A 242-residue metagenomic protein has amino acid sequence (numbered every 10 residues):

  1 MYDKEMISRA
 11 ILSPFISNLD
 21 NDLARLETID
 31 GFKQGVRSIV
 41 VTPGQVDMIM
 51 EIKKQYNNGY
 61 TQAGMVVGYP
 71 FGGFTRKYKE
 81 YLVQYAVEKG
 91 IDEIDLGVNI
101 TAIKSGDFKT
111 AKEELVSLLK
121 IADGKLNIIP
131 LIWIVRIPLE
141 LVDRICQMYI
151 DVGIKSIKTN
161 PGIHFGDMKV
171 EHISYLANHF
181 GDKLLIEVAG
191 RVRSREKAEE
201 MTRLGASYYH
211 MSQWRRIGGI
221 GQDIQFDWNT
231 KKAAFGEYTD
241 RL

Functional and structural regions predicted by a protein language model:
M1-D22, N178-L185, R193-L242: Alpha/beta catalytic cores of nucleotide-metabolism and tRNA/nucleoside-modifying enzymes
M1-E88, R144, M148-I150: Conserved N-terminal beta1-alpha1 strand-loop-helix module at the mouth
K4-S17, R37-V41, T61-Y69, D92-L96 (+4 more regions): Hydrophobic faces of well-ordered beta-strands that scaffold small-molecule active sites in alpha/beta enzyme cores
K33-G35, L118-I128, V152, F180: A structural motif corresponding to the C-terminal end of an alpha-helix and its immediate exit/capping segment
V41-Q62, G73-E80, T101-I121, I137-V142 (+3 more regions): Active-site-adjacent beta->alpha loops and helix N-cap segments on the catalytic face of soluble alpha/beta enzymes
I49, A86, P130-L131, I157 (+1 more regions): Buried hydrophobic positions in well-ordered alpha/beta secondary-structure cores of metabolic enzymes
M65-V67, K89-I103, V152-G166, R191-R193 (+1 more regions): Glycine-rich phosphate-binding active-site loops on the catalytic face of alpha/beta enzymes
F71-E88, I137-M148, N178, D182 (+2 more regions): Catalytic cores of alpha/beta
